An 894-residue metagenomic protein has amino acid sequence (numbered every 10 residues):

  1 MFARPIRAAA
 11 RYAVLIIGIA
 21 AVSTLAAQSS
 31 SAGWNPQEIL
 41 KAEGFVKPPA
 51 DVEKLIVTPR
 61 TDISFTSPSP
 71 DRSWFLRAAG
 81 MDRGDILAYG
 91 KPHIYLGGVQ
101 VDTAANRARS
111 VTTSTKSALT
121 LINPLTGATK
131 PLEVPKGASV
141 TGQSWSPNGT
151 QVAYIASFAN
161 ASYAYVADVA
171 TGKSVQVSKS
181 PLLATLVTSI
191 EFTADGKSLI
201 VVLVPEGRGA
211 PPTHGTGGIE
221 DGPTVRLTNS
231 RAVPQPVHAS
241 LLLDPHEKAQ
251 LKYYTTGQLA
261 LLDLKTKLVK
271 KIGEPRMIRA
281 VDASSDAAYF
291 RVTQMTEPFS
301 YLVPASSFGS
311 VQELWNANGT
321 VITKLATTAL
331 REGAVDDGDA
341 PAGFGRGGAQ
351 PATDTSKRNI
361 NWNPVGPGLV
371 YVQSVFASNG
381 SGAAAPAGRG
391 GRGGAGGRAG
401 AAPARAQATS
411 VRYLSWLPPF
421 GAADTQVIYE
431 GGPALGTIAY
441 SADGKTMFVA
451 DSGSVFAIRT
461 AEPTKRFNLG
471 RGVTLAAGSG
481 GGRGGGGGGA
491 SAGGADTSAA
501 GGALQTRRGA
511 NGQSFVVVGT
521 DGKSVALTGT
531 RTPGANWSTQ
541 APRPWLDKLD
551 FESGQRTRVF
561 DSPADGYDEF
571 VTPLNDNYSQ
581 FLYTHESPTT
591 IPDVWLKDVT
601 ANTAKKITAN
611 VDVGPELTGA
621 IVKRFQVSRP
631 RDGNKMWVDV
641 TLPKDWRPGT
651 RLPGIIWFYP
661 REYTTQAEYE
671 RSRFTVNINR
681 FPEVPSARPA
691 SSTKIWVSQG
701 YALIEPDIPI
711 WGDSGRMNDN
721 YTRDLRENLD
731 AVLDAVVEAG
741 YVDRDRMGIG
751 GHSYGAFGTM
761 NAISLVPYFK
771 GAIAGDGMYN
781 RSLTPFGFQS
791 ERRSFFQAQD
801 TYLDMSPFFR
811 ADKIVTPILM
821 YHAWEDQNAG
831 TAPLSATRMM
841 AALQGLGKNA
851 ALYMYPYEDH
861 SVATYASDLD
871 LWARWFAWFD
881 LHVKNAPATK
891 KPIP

Functional and structural regions predicted by a protein language model:
R7, Y12, I19, L25-T603 (+4 more regions): Beta-propeller folds
I16-I19, T864: Alpha-helical and His/Cys-centered functional microenvironments
I17, A305, L846-N849: N-terminal hydrophobic alpha-helix used for membrane targeting or insertion
A287-A288, E297, G348, R358 (+9 more regions): Serine-hydrolase catalytic core recognition
